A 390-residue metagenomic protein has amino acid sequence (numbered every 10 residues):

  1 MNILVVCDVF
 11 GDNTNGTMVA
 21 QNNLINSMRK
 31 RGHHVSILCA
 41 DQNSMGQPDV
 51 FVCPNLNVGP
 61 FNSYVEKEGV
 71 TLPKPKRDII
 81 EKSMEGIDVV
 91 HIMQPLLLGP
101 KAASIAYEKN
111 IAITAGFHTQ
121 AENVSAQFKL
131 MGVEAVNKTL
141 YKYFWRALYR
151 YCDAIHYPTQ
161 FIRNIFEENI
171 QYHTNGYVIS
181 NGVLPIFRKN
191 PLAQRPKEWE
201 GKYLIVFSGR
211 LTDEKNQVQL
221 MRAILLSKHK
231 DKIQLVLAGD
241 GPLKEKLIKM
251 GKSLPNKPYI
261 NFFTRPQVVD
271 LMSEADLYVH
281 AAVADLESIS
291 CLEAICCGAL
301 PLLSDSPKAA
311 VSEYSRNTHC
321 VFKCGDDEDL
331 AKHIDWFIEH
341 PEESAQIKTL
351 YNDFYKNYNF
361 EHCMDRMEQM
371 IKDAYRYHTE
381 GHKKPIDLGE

Functional and structural regions predicted by a protein language model:
D41, F161, G182: Carbohydrate-associated surface elements
M84, F262-F263, D270-A275: Short alpha-helical donor nucleotide-sugar binding micro-motif in glycosyltransferases
E108, V136-I155: Membrane-proximal helix-turn-helix segments that form the acceptor-binding/catalytic region of lipid-linked
P196-L225, V236: Conserved donor-binding/catalytic core segment of Leloir-type glycosyltransferases
E245-P266: Nucleotide-activated donor-binding/catalytic signature segment of Leloir-type glycosyltransferases, i.e., the conserved
V283: Aromatic "clamp/platform" in nucleotide-sugar-dependent glycosyltransferases that forms part of the donor/acceptor
L300-S304, A310: Short hydrophobic beta-strand element within catalytic cores of glycosyltransferases and related nucleotide-activated
R316-D327, D335-P341: Conserved acidic donor-binding segment of nucleotide-sugar-dependent glycosyltransferases
